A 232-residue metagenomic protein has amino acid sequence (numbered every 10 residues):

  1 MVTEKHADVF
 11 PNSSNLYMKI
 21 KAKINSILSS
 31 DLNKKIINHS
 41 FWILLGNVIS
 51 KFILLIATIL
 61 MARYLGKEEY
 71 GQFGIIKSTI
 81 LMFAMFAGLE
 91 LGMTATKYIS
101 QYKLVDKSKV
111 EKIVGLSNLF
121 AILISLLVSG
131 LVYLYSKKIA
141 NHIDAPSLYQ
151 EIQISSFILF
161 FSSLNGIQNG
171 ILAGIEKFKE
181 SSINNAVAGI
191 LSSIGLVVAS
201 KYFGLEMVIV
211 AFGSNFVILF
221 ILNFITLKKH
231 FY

Functional and structural regions predicted by a protein language model:
M1-L54, S108, G115, L148: N-terminal membrane topogenesis motif
V2-E4, V9-K23, L32, V48 (+6 more regions): C-terminal transmembrane helix end/exit motif
F10, K35-M93, F120, S125 (+5 more regions): Signature of the first transmembrane helix
S13, K34-I36, K67-I76, Y102-L116 (+2 more regions): Membrane-interface helix-capping segments at transmembrane helix termini in multi-pass transporters
D31-K34, L65-E69, F83-L119, A173-E180: Transmembrane-helix boundary and interhelical linker motifs in polytopic inner-membrane proteins
S40-S50, E111-K112, I152-F161, I171-V197: Alpha-helical transmembrane segments of multi-pass membrane transporters/permeases
Q150-Q153, I183-H230: Hydrophobic alpha-helical transmembrane segments
